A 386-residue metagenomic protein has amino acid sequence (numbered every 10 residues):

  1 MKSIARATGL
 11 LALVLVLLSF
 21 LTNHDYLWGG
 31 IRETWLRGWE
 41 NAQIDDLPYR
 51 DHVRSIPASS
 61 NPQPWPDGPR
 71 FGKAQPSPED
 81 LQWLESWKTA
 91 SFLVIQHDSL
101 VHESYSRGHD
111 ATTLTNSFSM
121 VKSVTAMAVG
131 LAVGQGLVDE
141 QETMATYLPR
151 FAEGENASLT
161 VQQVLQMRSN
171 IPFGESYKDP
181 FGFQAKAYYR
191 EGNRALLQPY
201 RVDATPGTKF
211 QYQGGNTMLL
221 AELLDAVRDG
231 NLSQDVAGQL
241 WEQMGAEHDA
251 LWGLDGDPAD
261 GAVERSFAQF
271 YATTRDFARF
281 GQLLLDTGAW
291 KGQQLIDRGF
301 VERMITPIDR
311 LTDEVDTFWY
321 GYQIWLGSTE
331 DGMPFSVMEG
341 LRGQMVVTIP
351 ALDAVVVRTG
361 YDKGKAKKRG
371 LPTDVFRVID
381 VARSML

Functional and structural regions predicted by a protein language model:
M1-H109, Q135-L137, T373, V378-L386: N-terminal leader/targeting segments and the immediately adjacent pre-domain N-terminus
S86-T89, T113, L341-R342: Short, small/polar residue-rich loop motifs at catalytic or cofactor-binding pockets
D98, T115-E140, V164, L220-L224 (+1 more regions): Active-site SXXK
S106-D110, L114, D362-K365: A short acidic/small-residue loop/turn micro-motif
G130, A145, Q162-L165, Q198 (+8 more regions): Non-transmembrane alpha-helical segments in soluble domains of secreted/periplasmic/extracellular proteins
G134-P172, P199-R201, A226-F267, A272 (+1 more regions): Active-site helix/loop module of the DD-peptidase/beta-lactamase fold, centered on the serine-lysine SxxK catalytic
N216-L223, S266-A289, Q344-G360: Active-site-proximal alpha-helical segments within enzyme catalytic domains
E247-D255, I305-V355: Active-site Gly/Thr loop motif
